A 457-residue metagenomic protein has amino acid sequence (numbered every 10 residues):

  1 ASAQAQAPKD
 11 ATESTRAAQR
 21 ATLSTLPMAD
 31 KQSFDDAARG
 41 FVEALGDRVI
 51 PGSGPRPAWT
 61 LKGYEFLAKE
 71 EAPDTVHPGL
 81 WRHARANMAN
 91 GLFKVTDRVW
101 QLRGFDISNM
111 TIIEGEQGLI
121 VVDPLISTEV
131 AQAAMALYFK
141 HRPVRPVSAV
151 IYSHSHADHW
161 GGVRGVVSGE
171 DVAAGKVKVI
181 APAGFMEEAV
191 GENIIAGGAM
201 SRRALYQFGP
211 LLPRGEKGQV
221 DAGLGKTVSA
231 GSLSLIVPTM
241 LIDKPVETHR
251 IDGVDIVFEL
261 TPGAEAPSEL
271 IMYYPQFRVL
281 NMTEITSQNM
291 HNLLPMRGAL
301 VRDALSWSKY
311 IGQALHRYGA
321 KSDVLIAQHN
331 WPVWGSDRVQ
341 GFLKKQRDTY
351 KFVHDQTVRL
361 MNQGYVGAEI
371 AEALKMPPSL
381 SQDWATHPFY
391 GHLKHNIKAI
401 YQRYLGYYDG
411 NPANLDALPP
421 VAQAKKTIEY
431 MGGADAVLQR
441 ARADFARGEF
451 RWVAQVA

Functional and structural regions predicted by a protein language model:
Q4-A89: N-terminal pre-domain segments of enzymes
A7-L23, V279-L280, N289, S306-E369 (+1 more regions): Divalent-metal (often Zn2+) His-rich catalytic cores of metallo-beta-lactamase-fold enzymes
R85-R145, E269-Y274, R278-E284: Conserved beta-strand hairpin/beta-sheet module of binuclear metal-dependent hydrolase folds, prominently
K94, I180, M186-P262, S306-L315: Metallo-beta-lactamase
Q117-G118, T128-K178: Active-site metal-binding motif and surrounding structural segment of the metallo-beta-lactamase
V122-P124, P146-D158, I180-A183, T261 (+2 more regions): Active-site neighborhood of phospho(di)ester-bond hydrolases with catalytic His/Asp-centered motifs
D255-Q313, R317: Active-site-proximal loop/helix segments of hydrolase catalytic cores
A424-V456: Alpha-helical segment of the N-proximal tetratricopeptide repeat
